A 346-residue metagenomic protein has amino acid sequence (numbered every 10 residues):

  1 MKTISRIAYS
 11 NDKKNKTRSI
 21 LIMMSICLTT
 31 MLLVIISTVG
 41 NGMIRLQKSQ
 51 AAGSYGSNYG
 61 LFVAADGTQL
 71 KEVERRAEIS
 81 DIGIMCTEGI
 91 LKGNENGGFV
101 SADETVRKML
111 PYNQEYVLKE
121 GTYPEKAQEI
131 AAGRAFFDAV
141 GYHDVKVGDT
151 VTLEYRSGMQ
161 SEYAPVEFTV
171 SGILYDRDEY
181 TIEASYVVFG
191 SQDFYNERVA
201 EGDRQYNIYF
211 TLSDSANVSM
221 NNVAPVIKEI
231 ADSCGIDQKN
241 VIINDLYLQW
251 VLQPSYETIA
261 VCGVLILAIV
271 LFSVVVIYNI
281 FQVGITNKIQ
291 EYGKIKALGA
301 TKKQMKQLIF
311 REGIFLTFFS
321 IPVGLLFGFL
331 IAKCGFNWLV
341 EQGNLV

Functional and structural regions predicted by a protein language model:
M1-R6, K303: Short, membrane-interfacial amphipathic segments enriched in basic
N11-K14, Y123, P254-S255: Helix-boundary and loop/linker segments of multi-pass membrane transporters
K16-I44, Q253-K294, G313-F327: Hydrophobic alpha-helical transmembrane segments of multi-pass inner-membrane transport and secretion
N41-Q249: Basic-flanked hydrophobic alpha-helices used for secretion and membrane insertion
G42, L46, G284, C334-E341: Membrane-spanning helices that line or support transport/gating and their immediate boundary helices in channels
A139, V283, K294-I295, L308: Short alpha-helical segment immediately N-terminal to, or the first helix within, an HTH/HTH-like DNA-binding domain
L325-V346: Short helix-loop junctions at transmembrane helix boundaries
